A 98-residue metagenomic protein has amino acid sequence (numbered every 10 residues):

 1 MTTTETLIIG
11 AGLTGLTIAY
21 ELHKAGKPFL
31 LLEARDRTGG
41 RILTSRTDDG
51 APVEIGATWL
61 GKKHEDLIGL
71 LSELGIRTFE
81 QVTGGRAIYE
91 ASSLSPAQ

Functional and structural regions predicted by a protein language model:
M1-Q98: FAD-dinucleotide binding site
